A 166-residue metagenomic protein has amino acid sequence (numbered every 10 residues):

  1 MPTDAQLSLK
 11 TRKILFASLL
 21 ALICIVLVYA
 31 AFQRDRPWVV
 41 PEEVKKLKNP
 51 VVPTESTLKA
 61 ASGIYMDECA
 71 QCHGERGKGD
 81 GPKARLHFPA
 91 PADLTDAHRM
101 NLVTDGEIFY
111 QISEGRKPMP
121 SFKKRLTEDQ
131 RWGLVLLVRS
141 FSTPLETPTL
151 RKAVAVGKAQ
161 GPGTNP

Functional and structural regions predicted by a protein language model:
A5-I23: N-terminal Sec-pathway targeting helices
I25, Y110-Q111, K123-G157: C-terminal capping alpha-helices of c-type cytochrome domains
L27-T57, A70-T95: His/Cys-centered metal/cofactor-coordination and adjacent catalytic loops
P37-I64, P148-T149, V156-G157, G161 (+1 more regions): Electrostatic cytochrome c docking/interface patches
E55-K78, A84, I108-E114, L134 (+1 more regions): Sequence/structural segment immediately N-terminal to covalent heme-attachment motifs in c-type and related
D67, P89-P91, E114-K117, D129: Extracytoplasmic
H73-G79, H98, S113, K123 (+1 more regions): Detector for the c-type heme attachment site
A90-G106, S121-R131: Electron-transfer interface patches adjacent to heme c in soluble/periplasmic c-type cytochromes and di-/multiheme
